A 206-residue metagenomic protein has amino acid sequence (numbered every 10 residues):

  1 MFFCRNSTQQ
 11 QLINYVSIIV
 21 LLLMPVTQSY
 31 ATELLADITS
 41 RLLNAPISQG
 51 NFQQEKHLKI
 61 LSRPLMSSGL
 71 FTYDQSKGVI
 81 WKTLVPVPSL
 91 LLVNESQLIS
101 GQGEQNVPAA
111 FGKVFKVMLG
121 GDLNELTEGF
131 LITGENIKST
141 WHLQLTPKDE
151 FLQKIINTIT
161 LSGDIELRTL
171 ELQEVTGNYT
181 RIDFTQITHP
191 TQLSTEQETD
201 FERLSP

Functional and structural regions predicted by a protein language model:
F2-V16: Bacterial N-terminal signal peptides that target proteins for export
N14-P25: Bacterial N-terminal signal peptides
L23, T27-N51, H57-S62, T199-P206: N-terminal leader/targeting segments and the immediate start of mature chains
F52, V79-T83, L98-G101, L143-L145 (+1 more regions): Short hydrophobic/aromatic-rich beta-strand segments that constitute the beta-sheet cores of beta-sandwich/beta-barrel
R63-L70: Amphipathic hydrophobic-ligand
L70-V117, T180: An acidic-aromatic
E104-L143: Flexible, surface-exposed loop/linker segments and immediately adjacent secondary-structure boundaries
T127-I132, N136-P206: Gly/Pro-enriched, hydrophobic low-complexity segments that function as extracytoplasmic propeptides/linkers
